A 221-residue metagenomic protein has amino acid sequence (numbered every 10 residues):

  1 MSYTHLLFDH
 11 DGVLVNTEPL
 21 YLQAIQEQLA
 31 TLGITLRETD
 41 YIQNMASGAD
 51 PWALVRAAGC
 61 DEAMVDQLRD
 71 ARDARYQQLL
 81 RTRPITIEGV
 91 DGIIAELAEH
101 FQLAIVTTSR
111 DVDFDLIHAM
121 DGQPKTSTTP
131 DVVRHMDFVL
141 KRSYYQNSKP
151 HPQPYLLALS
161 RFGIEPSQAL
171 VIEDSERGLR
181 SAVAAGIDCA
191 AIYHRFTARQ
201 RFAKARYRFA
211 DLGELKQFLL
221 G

Functional and structural regions predicted by a protein language model:
M1-Y3, A95, R110-G221: Asp-based, Mg2+/Mn2+-dependent phosphohydrolase catalytic module
Y3-H10, L14-G92, E99: N-terminal helical cap/lid subdomain that shapes the substrate entry/recognition surface in HAD-like hydrolases
H100-F101, G186: Glycine-centered short loops/turns at secondary-structure junctions
